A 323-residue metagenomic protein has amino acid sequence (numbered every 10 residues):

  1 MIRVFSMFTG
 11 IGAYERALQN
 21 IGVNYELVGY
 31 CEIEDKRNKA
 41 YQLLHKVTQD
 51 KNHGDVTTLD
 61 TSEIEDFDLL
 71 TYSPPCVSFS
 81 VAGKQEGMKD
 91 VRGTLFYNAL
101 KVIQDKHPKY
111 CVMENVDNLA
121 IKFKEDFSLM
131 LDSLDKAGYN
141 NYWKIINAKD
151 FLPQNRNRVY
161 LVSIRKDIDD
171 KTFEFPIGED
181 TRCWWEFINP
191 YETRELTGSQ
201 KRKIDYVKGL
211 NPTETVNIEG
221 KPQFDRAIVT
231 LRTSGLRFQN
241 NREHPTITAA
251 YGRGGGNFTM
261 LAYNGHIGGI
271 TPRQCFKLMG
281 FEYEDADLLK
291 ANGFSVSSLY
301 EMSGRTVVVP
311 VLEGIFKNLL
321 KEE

Functional and structural regions predicted by a protein language model:
I2: Nucleotide donor/acceptor-binding cores
F5-T57: SAM cofactor-binding core of SAM-dependent methyltransferases, primarily the Rossmann-like beta-alpha-beta module
A13, A40, L95-N98, V311: Well-ordered alpha-helical segments embedded in enzymatic catalytic cores
R16-N20, L43, K101-Q104, D132 (+2 more regions): Short, well-ordered alpha-helices that flank and scaffold nucleotide-derived cofactor binding pockets
Q19-N20, Q42-L43, A82-Q85, K124-E125 (+1 more regions): Short amphipathic alpha-helical segments
Y30, H53, T71, V112-M113: Generic enzyme active-site microenvironment
L59-L69, C76-T246, A250-R253, N264-G268: Class I S-adenosyl-L-methionine
G209-E323: C-terminal target-recognition/interaction regions appended to catalytic cores
